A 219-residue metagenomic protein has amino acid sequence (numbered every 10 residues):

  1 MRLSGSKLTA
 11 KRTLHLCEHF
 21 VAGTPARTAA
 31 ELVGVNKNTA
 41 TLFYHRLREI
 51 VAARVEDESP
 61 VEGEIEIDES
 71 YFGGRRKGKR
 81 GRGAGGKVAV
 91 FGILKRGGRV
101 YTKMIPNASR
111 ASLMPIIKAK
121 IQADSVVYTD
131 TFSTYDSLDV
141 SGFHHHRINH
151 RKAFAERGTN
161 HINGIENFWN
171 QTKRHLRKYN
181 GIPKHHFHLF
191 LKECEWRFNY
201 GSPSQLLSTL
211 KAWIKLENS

Functional and structural regions predicted by a protein language model:
M1-S219: Residue-level recognition of single "structural anchor" positions that define or cap local secondary structure
